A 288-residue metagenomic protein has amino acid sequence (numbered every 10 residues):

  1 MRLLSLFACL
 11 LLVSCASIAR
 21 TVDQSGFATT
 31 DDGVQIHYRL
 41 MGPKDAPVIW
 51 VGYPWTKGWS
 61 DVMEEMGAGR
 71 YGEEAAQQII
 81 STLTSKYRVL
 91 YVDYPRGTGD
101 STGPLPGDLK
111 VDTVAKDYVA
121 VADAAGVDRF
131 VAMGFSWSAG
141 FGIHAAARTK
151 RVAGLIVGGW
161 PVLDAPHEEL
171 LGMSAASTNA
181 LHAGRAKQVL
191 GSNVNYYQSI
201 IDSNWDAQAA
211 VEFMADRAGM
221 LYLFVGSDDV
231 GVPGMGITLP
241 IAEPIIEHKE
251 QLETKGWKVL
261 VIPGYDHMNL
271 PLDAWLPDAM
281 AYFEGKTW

Functional and structural regions predicted by a protein language model:
D32-M41: A short loop-to-beta-strand scaffold at the N-terminal edge of the catalytic core in hydrolase folds
D45-T56: Short beta-strand element of the alpha/beta-hydrolase
E73-D100: Conserved alpha/beta-hydrolase
D112-F130: Conserved acidic catalytic loop of the alpha/beta-hydrolase fold
D128-L163: Conserved hydrolase catalytic core segment
Y196-F213, A242-I246: Active-site nucleophile elbow and catalytic-triad environment of alpha/beta-hydrolase enzymes
R217, L223-V225: Short beta-strand/loop motif that positions the catalytic acidic residue of the alpha/beta-hydrolase fold
K255-W288: Catalytic active-site module of serine/aspartate enzymes centered on a nucleophile-bearing elbow/loop
